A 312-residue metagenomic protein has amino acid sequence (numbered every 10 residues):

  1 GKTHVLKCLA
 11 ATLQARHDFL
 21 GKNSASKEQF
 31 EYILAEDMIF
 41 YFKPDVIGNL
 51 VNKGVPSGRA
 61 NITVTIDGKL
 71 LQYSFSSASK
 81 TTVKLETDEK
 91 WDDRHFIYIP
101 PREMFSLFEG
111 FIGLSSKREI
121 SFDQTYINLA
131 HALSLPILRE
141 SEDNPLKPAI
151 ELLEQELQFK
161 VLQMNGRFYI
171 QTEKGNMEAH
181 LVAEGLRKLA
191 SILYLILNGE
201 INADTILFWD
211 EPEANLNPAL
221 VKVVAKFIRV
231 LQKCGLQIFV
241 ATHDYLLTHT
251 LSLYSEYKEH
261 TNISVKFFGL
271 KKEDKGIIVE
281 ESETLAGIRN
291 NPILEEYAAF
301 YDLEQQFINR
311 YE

Functional and structural regions predicted by a protein language model:
K2-T3: Walker A/P-loop
L6-K7: The feature captures the helix immediately C-terminal to the Walker
A10: Helix-to-loop junction immediately C-terminal to a conserved catalytic motif
L13-D204, E273-E312: Phosphate-coordinating catalytic segments in nucleotide- and nucleic-acid-processing enzymes
I206-F208: Walker B motif beta-strand of ABC-family P-loop ATPases
D210-P212: Walker B catalytic acidic pair
V223-E312: C-terminal lobe/lid and adjacent interdomain/linker elements of RecA-like ASCE P-loop ATPase modules
